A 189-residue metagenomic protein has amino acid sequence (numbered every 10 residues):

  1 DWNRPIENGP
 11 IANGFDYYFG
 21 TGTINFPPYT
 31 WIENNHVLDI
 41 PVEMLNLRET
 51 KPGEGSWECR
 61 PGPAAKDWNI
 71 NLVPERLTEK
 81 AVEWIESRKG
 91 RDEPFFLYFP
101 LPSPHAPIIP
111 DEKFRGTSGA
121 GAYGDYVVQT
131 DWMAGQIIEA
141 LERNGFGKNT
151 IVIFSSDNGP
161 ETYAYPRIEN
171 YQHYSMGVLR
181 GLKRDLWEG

Functional and structural regions predicted by a protein language model:
D1-E93, L101-E112: Formylglycine-dependent
W2-N13, P107-P110, G116-Y126, E139-G189: Histidine-centered active-site microenvironments of extracellular/periplasmic hydrolases and transferases
G20-G22, G119, V128: Short linear sequence elements within intrinsically disordered, low-complexity coil regions
N25, L47-E54, V127-M133, R184-W187: Short C-terminal domain-edge/linker segments immediately following a structured domain
L72-E79, G121-V128, W132: A generic "alpha-helical surface" signal
A81, F95-P100, V127-T130, A134 (+2 more regions): Beta-strand elements within well-structured catalytic alpha/beta cores of enzymes that handle phosphate/sulfate esters
